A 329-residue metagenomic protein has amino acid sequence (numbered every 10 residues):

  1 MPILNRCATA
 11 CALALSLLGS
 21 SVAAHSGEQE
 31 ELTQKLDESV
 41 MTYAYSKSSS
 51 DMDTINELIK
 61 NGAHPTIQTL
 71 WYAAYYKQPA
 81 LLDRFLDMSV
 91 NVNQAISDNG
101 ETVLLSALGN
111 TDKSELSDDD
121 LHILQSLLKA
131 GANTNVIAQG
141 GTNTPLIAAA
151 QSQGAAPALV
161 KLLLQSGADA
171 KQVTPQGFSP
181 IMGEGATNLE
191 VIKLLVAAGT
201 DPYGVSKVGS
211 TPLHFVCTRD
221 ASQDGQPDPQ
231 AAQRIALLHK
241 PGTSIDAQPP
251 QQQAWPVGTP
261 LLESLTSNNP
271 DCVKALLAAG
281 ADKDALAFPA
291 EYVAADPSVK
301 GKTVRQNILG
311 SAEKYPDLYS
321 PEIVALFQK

Functional and structural regions predicted by a protein language model:
M1-C11: Bacterial N-terminal signal peptides that target proteins for export
A10-S20: Bacterial N-terminal signal peptides
H25-F85, V90-N91: N-terminal segments that cap or nucleate solenoid repeat domains
Q29-Y45, H64-Y72, A95-D112, I137-A150 (+4 more regions): Ankyrin-repeat boundary/"N-cap" motif
S50, K77, T111, D119 (+5 more regions): Ankyrin-repeat intra-repeat helix-capping/turn positions
T54, A80-L81, D119-I123, A158-L159 (+4 more regions): Conserved ankyrin/ankyrin-like repeat signature
I55-A63, D83-N91, Q125-N133, K161-D169 (+4 more regions): Ankyrin repeat domain, specifically the short helix-to-loop turn at the C-terminus of the second helix of each repeat
K302-K329: Terminal, low-structured helical/coil segments at or just beyond the last alpha-helical repeat
